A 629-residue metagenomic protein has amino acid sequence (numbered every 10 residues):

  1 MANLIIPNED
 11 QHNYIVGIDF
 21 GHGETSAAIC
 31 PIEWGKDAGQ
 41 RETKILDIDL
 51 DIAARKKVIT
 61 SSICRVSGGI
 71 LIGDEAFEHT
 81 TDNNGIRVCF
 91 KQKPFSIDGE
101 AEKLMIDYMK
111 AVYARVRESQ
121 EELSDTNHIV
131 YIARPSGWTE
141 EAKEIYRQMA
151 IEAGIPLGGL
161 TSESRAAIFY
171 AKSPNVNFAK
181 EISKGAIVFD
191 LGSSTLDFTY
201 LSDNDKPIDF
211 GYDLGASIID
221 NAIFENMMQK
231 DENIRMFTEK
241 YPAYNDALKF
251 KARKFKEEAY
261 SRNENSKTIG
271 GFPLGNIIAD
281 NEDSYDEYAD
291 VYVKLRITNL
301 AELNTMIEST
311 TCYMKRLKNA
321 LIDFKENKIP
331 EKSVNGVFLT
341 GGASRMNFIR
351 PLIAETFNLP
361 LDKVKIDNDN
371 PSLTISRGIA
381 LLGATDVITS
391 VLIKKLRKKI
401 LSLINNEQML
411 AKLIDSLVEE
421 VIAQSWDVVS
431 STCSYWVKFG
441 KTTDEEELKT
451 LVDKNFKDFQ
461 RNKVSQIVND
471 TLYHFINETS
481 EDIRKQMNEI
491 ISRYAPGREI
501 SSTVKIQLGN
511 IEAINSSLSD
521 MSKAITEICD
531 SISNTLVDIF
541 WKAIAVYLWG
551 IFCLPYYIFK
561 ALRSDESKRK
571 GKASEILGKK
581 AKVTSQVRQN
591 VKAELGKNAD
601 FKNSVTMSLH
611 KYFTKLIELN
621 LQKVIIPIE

Functional and structural regions predicted by a protein language model:
M1-P7, Q11, M105-L123, S164-A179 (+12 more regions): Phosphate/ATP-binding catalytic cores across multiple sugar-kinase/actin-like superfamilies, primarily ASKHA
N3-A38, N175-P207, I379: Gly/Thr-rich phosphate-binding beta-strand-loop-beta motif of the actin/hexokinase/Hsp70
E33-G35, G39-A153, A222-I223, M228-P273: Phosphate-binding loop and its immediate beta->loop->alpha context in nucleotide/phosphate-handling enzymes
D74-N84, I218-P351, M409, I414-S522 (+3 more regions): Gly/charged contiguous loops adjacent to phosphate- or pyrophosphate-bearing nucleotide/cofactor binding elements
Q120, Y146-G185, I219-D220: Hydrophobic, small-residue-rich alpha-helical packing segments that form membrane-like cores
V130-I145, E331-I353, D367-P371: Glycine-rich phosphate-binding loops at beta-strand->alpha-helix junctions
E163-N175, D220-N221, K365-N405: Glycine-rich phosphate-binding/hydrolytic loop that grips phosphoryl groups
G185-S202, V387-V421: Extended, charge-rich low-complexity interaction segments
